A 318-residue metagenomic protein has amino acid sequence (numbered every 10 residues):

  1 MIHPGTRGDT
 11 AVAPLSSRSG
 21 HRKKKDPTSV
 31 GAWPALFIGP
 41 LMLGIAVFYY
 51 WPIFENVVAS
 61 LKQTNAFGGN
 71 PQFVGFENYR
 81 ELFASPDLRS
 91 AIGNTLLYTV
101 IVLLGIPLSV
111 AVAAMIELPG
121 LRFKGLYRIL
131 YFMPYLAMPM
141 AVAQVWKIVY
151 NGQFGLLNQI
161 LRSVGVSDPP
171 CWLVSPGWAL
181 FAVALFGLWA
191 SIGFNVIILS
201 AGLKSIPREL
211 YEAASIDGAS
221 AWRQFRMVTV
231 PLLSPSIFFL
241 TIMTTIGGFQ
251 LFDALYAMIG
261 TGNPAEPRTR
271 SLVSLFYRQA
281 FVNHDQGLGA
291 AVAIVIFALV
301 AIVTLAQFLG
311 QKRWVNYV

Functional and structural regions predicted by a protein language model:
M1-T28: Short, Lys/Arg-rich, polar N-terminal cytosolic tail immediately upstream of the first transmembrane signal-anchor
V30-V318: A structural signal for multi-pass alpha-helical bundles of membrane permease subunits that mediate small-molecule
